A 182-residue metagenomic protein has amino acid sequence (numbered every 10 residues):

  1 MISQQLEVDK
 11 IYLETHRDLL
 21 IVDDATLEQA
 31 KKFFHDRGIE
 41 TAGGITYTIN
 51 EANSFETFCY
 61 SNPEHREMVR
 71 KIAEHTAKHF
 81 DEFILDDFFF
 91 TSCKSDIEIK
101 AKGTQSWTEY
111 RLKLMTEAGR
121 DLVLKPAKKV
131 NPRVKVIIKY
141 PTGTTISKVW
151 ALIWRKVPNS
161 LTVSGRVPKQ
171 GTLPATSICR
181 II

Functional and structural regions predicted by a protein language model:
M1-I182: Glycan-processing catalytic domains of CAZymes
